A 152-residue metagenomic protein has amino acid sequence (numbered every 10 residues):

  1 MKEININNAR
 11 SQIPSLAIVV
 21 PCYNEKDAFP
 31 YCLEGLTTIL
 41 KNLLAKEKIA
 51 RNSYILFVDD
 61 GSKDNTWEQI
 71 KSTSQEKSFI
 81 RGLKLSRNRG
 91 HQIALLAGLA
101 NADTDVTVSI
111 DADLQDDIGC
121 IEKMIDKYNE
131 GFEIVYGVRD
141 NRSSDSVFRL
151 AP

Functional and structural regions predicted by a protein language model:
M1-S146: Structured catalytic core of nucleotide-sugar glycosyltransferases
S146-P152: A transmembrane-helix-recognition feature enriched in membrane-embedded lipid enzymes and envelope glyco-/phospholipid
